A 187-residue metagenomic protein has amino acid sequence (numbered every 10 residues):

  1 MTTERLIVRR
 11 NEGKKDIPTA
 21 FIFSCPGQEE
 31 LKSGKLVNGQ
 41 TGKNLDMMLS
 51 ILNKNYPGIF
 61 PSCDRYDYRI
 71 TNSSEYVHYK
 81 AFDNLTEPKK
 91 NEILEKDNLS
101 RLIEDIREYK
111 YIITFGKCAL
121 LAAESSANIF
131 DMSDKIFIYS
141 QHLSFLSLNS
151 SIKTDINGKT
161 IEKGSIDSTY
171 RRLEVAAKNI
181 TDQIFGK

Functional and structural regions predicted by a protein language model:
M1-R10, I93-R101: A Trp-anchored, charged/polar loop motif used as the substrate-binding/catalytic surface of acyl/ester-handling
T2-D67, L143-S144: Adenosine ribonucleotide-centric catalytic and binding domains
D16-I17, E108-K110, D134: A general structural motif
C25-E29, S74-H78, C118-L121, H142-L146: Short, solvent-exposed loop/turn segments at secondary-structure junctions
M47, I51, D105, A176-N179 (+1 more regions): Charge-rich, solvent-exposed alpha-helical interaction surfaces
F60-L121: Internal catalytic-core helix/loop-beta-alpha segment that presents or stabilizes conserved functional determinants
D83-D97, E124-K187: C-terminal capping/extension of enzyme domains
